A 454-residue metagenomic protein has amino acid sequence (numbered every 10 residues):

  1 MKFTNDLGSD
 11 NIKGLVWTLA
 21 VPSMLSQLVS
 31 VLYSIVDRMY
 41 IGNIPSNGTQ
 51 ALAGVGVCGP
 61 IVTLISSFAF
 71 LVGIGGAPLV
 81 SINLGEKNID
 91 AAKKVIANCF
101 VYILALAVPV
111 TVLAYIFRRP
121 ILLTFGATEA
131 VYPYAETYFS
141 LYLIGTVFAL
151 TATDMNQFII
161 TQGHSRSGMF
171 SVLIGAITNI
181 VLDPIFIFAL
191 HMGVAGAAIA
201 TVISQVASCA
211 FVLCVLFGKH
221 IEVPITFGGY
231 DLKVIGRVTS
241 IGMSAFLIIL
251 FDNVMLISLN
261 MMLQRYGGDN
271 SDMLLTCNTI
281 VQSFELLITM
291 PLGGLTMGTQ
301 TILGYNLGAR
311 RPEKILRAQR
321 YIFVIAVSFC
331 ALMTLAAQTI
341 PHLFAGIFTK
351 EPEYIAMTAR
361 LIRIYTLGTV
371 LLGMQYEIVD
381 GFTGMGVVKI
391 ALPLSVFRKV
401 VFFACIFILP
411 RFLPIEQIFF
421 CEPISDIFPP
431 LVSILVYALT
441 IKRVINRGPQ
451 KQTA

Functional and structural regions predicted by a protein language model:
M1-S23, V80-V147, A189-M243, L303-G368 (+1 more regions): Short alpha-helical transmembrane segments in multi-pass integral membrane proteins
K13-L32, V36, I61-F68, I144 (+5 more regions): Residue-level signal for short hydrophobic patches within transmembrane helices of multi-pass membrane transporters
T18-D37, L141, G175, S204-S208 (+1 more regions): Transmembrane helical elements of multi-pass membrane transporters/channels
V21, D37, G76, F117-R118 (+12 more regions): Hydrophobic/aromatic residues in alpha-helical transmembrane segments
L28, L32-A53, L122-E129, I185-M192 (+5 more regions): Helix-terminus/linker motif at the lipid-water interface of multi-pass membrane proteins
T49-P60, A135, F139, A198 (+2 more regions): Small-residue hotspots at the loop-to-helix junctions and early N-terminal turns of transmembrane alpha-helices
L52-V112, A149-G168, C277-P341, L372-V396: Small-residue-rich hydrophobic transmembrane alpha-helices
Y142-I160, G168-A176, A197-V212, L292-T296 (+3 more regions): Short runs within selected transmembrane alpha-helices of multi-pass transporters and secretion channels
